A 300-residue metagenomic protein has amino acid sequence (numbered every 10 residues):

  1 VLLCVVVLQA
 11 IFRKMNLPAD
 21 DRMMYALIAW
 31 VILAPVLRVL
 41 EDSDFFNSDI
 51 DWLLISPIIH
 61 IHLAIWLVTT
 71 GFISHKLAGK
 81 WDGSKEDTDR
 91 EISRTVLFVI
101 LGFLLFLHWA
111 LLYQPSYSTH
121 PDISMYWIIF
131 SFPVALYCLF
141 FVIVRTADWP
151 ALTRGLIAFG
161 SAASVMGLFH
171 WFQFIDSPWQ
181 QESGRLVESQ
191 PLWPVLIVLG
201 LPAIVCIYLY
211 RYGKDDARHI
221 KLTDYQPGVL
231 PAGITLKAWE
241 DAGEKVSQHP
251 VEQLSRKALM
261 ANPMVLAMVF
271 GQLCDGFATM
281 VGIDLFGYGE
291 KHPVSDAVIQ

Functional and structural regions predicted by a protein language model:
V1-Q300: Charge-biased, low-complexity intrinsically disordered regions
